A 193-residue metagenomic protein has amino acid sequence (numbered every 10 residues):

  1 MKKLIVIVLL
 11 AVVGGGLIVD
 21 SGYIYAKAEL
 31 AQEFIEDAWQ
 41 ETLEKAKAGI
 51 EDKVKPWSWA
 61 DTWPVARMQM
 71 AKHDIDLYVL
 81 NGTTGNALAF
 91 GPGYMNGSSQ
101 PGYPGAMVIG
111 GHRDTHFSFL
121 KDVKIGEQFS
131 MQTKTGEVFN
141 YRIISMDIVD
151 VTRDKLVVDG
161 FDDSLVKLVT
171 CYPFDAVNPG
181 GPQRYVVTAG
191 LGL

Functional and structural regions predicted by a protein language model:
L4-L193: Solvent-exposed, non-transmembrane regions of membrane-associated and secreted proteins
